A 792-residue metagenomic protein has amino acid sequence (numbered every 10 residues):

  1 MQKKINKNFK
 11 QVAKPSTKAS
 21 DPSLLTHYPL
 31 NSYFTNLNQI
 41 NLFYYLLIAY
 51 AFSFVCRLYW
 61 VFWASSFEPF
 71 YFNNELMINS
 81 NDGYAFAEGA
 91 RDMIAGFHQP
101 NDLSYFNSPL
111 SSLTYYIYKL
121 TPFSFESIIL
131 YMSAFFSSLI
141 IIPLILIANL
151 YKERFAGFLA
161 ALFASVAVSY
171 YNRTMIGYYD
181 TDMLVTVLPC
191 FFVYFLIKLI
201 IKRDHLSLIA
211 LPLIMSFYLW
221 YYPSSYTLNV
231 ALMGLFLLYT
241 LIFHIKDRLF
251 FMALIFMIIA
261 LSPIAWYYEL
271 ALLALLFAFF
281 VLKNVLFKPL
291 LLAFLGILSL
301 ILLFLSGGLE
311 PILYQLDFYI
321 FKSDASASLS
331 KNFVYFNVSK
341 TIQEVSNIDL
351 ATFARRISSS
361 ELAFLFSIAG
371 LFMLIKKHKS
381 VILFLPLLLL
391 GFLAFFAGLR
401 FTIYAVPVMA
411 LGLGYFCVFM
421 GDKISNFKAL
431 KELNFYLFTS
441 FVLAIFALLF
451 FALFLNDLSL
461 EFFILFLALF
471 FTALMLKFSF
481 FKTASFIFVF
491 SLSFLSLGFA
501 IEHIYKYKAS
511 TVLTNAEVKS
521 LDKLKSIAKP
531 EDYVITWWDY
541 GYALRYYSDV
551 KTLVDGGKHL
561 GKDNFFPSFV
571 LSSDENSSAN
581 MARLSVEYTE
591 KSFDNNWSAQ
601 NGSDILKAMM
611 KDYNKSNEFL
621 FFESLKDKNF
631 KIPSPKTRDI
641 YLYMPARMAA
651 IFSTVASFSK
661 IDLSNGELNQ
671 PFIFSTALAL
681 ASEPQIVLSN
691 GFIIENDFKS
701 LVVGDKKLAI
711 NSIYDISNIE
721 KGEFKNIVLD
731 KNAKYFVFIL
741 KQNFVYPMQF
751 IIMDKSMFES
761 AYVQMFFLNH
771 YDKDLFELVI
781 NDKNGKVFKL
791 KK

Functional and structural regions predicted by a protein language model:
M1-F72, G157-F158, L275-I301, F471-L492: Start-transfer (signal-anchor) and selected internal transmembrane alpha helices of multi-pass inner/ER membrane
Y50-W60, M132-I147, A156-I200, S207-T240 (+3 more regions): Membrane-embedded helix bundles of polyisoprenyl
D82-A95, P100-S124, D182: Short hydrophobic/aromatic helix or loop-helix immediately within or flanking a transmembrane segment in polytopic
F236-L237, L276-V285, G296, S358-H378 (+2 more regions): Hydrophobic, aromatic-rich transmembrane alpha-helices and their immediate juxtamembrane boundary segments
L292-S299, G421-E502: Signature aromatic-anchored transmembrane alpha helix within multi-pass, membrane-resident enzymes that catalyze glycan
D317-L362: Juxtamembrane membrane-water interface segments that cap and precede transmembrane helices
I382-L385, L390-K428, N456-L474: Hydrophobic/aromatic-rich transmembrane helices and adjacent perimembrane loops
N456-D457, E461, F481-F486, L492-K792: Extracytoplasmic
